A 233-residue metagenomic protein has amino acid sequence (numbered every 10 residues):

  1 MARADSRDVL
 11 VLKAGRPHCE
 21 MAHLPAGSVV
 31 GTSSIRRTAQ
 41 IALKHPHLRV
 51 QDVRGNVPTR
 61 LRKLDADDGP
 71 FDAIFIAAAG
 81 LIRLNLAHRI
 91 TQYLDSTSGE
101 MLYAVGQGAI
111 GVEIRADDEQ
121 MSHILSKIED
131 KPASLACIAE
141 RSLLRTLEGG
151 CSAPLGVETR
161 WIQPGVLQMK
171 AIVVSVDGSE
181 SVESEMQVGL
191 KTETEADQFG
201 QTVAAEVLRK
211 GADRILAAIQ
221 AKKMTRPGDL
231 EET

Functional and structural regions predicted by a protein language model:
M1-H47: A conserved helix-loop-strand patch within extracytoplasmic ligand-binding domains of the periplasmic binding
L43-T233: Small-molecule-sensing regulatory modules
